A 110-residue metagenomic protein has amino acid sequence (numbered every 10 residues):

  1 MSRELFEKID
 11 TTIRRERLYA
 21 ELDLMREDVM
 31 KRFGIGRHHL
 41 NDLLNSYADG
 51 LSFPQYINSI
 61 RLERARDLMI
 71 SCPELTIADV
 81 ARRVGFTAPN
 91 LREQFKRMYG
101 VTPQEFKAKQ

Functional and structural regions predicted by a protein language model:
M1-I9, M25, N58-R61, P73: N-terminal positioning helix adjacent to the helix-turn-helix/winged-helix DNA-binding module
D10-L24, L44-A48, R66-L75, F95: Basic, amphipathic alpha-helical hairpins
E27, H38, L75-A78, P89 (+1 more regions): Residues within helix-turn-helix
M30, N41, V80-A81: The alpha-helix within a helix-turn-helix
L44-S52, F95-F106: A secondary-structure capping/hinge motif
Y47-R83, K109-Q110: Terminal helix-turn-helix DNA-binding modules in bacterial transcription factors
